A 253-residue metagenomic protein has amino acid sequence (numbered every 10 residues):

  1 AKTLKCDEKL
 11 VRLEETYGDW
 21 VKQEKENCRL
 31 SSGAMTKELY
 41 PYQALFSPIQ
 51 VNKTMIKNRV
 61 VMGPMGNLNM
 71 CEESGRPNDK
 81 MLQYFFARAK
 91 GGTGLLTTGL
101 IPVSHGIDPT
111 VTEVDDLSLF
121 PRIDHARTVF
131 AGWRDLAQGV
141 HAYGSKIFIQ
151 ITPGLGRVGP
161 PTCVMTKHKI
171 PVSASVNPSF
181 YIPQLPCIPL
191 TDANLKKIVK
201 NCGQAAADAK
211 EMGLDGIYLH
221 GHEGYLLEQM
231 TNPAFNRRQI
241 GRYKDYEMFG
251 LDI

Functional and structural regions predicted by a protein language model:
A1-I253: Flavin-dependent oxidoreductase catalytic cores
